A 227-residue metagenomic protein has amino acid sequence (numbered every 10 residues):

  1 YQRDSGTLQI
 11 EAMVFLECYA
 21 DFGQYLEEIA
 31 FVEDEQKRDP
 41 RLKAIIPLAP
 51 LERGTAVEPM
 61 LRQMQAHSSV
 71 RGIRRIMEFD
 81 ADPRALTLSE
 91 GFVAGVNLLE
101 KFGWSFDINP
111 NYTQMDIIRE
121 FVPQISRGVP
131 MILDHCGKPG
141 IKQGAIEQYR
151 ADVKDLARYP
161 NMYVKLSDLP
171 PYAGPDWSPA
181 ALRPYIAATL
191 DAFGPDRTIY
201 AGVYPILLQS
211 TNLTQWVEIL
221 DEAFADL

Functional and structural regions predicted by a protein language model:
Y1-D4, A56-P59, D116-I118, A145-V153 (+1 more regions): Alpha-helical scaffolding within the catalytic cores of extracellular/periplasmic polymer-degrading hydrolases
Y1-E33, E218: An N-terminally biased module of ancient metal coordination in phosphate/nucleic-acid-related enzymes
R3-Q9, M64, S69, R84-G91 (+8 more regions): A generic "structured core" feature
C18, C136, V203-Y204: Active-site metal-binding loops of divalent metal-dependent hydrolases
G23-T113, E120, R158, Y163-L169 (+1 more regions): Active-site gating/metal-coordination segments in enzymes
Y25-R41, P123-L133, Y185-D191, T214-A225: Short, electropositive alpha-helical surface patch
M77-F79, H135-G140: Short, acidic/turn-prone active-site loops that include or flank metal/cofactor- and phosphate-binding residues
G140-L227: H/E-rich (His + Asp/Glu) clusters that bind or coordinate divalent metals
